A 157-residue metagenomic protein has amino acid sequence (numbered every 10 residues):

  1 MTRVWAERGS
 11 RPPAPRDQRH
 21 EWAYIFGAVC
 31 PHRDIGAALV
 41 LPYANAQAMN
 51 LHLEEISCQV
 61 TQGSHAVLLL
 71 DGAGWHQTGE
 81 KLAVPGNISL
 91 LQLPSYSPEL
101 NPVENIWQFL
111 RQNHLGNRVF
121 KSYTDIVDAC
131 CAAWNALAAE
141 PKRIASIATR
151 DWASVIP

Functional and structural regions predicted by a protein language model:
M1-E54, T149-D151, V155-I156: Extended, low-complexity cationic-aromatic segments
S10-Q18, G86-N105, V119: RNase H-like polynucleotidyl transferase catalytic core
G27-A28, D34, L53, D71-G72 (+3 more regions): Generic structural signal for small/hydrophobic residues in well-ordered secondary structure, especially within
A46, Y96-L100, I126: A short acidic, often aromatic-flanked loop/helix-cap motif at beta-alpha or helix-coil junctions that lines enzyme
G63-H76, N101: Acidic/histidine-rich, metal-coordinating catalytic segments
A66-L70, L91-P94, V127: Short beta-strand segments
T78-N87: Short, aromatic/basic amphipathic alpha-helical patches
V103-P157: C-terminal anion-handling pockets and recognition modules
